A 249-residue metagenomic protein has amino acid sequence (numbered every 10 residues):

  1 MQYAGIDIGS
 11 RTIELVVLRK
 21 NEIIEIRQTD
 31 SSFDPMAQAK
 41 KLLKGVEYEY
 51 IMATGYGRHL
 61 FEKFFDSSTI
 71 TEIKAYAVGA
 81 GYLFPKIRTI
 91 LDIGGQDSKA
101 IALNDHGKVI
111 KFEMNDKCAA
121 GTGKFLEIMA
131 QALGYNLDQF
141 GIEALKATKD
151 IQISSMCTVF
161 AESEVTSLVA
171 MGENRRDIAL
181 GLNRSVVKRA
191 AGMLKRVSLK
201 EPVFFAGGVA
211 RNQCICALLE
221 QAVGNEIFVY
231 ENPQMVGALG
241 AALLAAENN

Functional and structural regions predicted by a protein language model:
Y3-K41, V109-K117: Short glycine-rich, Thr/Ser-proximal phosphate-binding strand/loop in the N-terminal lobe of ATP-dependent enzymes
R19, E25-S31, L43-K74, I101 (+1 more regions): Short beta-strand-loop/turn "lid" adjacent to the catalytic site in phosphate-handling enzymes
G57, L194, L199-A222, Q234: Glycine-rich phosphate-binding loops at beta-strand->alpha-helix junctions
T69-I73, E220-L239: Conserved phosphate-binding/catalytic loops in two-lobed NTP-binding clefts
T71-A132, V229: Glycine-rich phosphate-binding loop of actin/hexokinase-like ATP-binding domains
A120, E127, Q131, N136-M171: Conserved ATP-utilizing enzyme core subdomain
G123-E127, Y230-N249: Glycine-rich phosphate-binding/hydrolytic loop that grips phosphoryl groups
A161-K195, Q234: Adenine-nucleotide phosphate-binding core of ATP-dependent small-molecule kinases
